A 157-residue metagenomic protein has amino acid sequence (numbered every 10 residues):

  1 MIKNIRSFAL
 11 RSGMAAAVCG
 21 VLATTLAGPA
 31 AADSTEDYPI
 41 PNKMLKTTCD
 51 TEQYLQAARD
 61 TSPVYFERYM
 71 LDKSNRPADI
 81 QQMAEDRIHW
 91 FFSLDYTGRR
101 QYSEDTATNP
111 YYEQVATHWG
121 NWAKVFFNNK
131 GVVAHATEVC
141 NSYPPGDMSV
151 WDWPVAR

Functional and structural regions predicted by a protein language model:
M1-A32: Secretory targeting and sorting signals
I2-I5, I40, I80, I88: Weak global preference for isoleucine
K3, K43-K46, K73, K124 (+1 more regions): Context-gated lysine
M14-A15, I80-M83: Short hydrophobic/aromatic segments of transmembrane alpha-helices and their interfaces
T24-A78: Immediate post-signal-peptide N-terminus of mature secreted/exported proteins
M83-R157: Extracytosolic low-complexity repeat regions of secreted or lipid-anchored proteins
